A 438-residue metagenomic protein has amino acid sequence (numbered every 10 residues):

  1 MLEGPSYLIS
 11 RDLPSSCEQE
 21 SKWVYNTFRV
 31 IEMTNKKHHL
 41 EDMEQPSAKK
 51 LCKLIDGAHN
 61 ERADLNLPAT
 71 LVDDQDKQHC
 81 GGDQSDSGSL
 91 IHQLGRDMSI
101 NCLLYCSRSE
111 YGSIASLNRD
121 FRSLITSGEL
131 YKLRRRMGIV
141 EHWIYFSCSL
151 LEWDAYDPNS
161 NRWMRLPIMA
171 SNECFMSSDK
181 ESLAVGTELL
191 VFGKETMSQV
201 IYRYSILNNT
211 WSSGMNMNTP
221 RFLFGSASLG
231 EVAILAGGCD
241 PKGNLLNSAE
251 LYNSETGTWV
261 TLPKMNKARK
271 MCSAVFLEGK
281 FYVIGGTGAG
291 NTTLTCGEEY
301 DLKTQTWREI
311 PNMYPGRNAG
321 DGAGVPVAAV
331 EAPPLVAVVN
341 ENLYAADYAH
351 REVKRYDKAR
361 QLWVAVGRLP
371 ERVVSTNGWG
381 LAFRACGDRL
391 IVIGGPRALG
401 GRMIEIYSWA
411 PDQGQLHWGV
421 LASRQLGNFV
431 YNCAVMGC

Functional and structural regions predicted by a protein language model:
M1-Q93, D97, N101: CRL adaptor-proximal regions
E3, N35, D64-N66, L71-V72 (+1 more regions): Skp1-binding F-box subdomain of Cullin-RING ligase substrate receptors
H92-Q93, I114, K132-C148, N172-E195 (+9 more regions): Conserved short beta-strand element of beta-propeller blades
W153, P158, I201-N208, N247-T256 (+3 more regions): Beta-propeller blade signature
S160-M164, I168, N209, G257 (+1 more regions): Eukaryote-biased RCC1-like beta-propeller repeat architecture
M164-L166, S212-G214, V260-L262, R308-I310 (+2 more regions): A structural motif specific to WD40 beta-propellers
A289-G290, A359, R397-G400: Surface-exposed loops and adjacent edge beta-strands of modular extracellular domains
V374, V392-I393, L399-I404, G414-W418: Short active-site-adjacent structural elements
